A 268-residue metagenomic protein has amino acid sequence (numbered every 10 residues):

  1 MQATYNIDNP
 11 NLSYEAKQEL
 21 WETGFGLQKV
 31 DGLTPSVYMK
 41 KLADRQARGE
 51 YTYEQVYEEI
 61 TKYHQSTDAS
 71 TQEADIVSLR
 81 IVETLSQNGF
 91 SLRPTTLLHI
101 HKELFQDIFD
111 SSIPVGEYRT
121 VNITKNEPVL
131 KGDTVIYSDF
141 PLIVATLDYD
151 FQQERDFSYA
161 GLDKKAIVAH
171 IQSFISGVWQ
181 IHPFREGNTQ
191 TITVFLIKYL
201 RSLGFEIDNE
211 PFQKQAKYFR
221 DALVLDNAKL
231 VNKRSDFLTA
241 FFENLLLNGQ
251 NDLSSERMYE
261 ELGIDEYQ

Functional and structural regions predicted by a protein language model:
M1-Q268: FIC/Doc superfamily catalytic core
